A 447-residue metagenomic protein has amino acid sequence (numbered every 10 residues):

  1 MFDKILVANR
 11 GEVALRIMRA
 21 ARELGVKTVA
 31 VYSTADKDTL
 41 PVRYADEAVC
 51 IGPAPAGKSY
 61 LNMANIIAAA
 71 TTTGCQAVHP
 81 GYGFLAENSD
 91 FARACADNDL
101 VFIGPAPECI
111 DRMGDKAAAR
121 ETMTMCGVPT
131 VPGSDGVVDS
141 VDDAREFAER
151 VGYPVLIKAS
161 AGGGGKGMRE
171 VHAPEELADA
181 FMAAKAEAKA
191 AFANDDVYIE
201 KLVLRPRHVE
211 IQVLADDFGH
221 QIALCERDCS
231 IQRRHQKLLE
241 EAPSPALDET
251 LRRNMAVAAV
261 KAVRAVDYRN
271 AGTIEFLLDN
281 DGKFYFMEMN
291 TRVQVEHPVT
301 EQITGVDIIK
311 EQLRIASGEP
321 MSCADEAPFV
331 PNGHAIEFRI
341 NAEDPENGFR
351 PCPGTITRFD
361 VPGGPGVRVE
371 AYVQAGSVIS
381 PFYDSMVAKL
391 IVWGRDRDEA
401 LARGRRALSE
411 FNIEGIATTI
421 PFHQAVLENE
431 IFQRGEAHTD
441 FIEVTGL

Functional and structural regions predicted by a protein language model:
M1-C126, V138-E146: ATP-binding N-terminal substructure of ATP-dependent carboxylate-amine bond-forming enzymes
L6-L24, A48, T71-T73, S89 (+6 more regions): ATP-dependent carboxylate activation and anion-phosphoryl transfer catalytic cores that bind Mg-ATP to form
G57-K58, I110, G167, H297-V299: A generic structural signal for short coil/turn motifs at secondary-structure boundaries
G133-S134: Conserved beta3 strand of the protein kinase N-lobe
E146-L156: Acidic/histidine-enriched active-site and ligand-binding environments that engage anionic O-linkages
